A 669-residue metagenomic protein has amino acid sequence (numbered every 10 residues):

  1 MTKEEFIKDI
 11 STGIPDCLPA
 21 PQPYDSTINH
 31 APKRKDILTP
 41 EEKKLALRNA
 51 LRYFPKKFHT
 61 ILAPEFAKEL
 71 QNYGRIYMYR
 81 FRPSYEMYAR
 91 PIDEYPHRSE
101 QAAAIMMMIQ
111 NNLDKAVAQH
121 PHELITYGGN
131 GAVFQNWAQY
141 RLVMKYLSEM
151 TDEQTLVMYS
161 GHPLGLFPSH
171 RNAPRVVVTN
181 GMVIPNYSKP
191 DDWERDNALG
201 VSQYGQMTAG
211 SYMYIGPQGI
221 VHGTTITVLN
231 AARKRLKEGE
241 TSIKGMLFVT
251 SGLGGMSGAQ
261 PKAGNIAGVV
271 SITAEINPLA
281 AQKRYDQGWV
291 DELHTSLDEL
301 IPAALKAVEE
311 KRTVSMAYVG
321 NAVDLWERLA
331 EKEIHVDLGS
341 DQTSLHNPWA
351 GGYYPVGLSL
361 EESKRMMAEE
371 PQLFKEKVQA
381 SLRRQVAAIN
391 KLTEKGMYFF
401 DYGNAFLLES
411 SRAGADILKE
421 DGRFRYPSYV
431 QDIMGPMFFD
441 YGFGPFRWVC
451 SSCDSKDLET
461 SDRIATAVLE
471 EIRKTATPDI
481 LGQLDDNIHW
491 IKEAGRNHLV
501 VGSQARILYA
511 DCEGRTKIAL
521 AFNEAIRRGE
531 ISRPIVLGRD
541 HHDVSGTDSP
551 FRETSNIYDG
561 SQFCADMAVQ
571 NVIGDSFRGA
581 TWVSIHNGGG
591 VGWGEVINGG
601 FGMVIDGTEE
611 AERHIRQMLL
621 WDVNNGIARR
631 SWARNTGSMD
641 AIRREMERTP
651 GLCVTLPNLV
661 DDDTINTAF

Functional and structural regions predicted by a protein language model:
M1-A198, S202-M213, P217, P371-A521 (+4 more regions): Long, compositionally biased, glycine/small-hydrophobic-enriched stretches that function as flexible linkers, tethers
S148-T151, F167-N172, G181, N186-Y187 (+9 more regions): Solvent-exposed alpha-helices and their adjacent loops that cap or buttress functional pockets in soluble metabolic
D192, G239, Y285-W289: Hydrophobic N-terminal alpha-helices or hydrophobic patches in metabolic proteins across all domains of life
G205-L229, R233, K244-L247, L253-T313 (+5 more regions): Catalytic or ion-translocation cores adjacent to nucleophile or general acid/base/metal-coordination motifs in diverse
V270, H335, Y398: Residue-level detector of anion-binding/catalytic polar loops
P278, G320-V323, Q342-N347, G403-E409 (+2 more regions): Glycine-rich beta-alpha junction loops
S315-T343, A350: Active-site/ligand-binding-proximal alpha/beta "capping" segment
I535, R539-Q570: Small-residue-enriched alpha-helical segments and adjacent helix-cap loops that form tight helix-helix packing
